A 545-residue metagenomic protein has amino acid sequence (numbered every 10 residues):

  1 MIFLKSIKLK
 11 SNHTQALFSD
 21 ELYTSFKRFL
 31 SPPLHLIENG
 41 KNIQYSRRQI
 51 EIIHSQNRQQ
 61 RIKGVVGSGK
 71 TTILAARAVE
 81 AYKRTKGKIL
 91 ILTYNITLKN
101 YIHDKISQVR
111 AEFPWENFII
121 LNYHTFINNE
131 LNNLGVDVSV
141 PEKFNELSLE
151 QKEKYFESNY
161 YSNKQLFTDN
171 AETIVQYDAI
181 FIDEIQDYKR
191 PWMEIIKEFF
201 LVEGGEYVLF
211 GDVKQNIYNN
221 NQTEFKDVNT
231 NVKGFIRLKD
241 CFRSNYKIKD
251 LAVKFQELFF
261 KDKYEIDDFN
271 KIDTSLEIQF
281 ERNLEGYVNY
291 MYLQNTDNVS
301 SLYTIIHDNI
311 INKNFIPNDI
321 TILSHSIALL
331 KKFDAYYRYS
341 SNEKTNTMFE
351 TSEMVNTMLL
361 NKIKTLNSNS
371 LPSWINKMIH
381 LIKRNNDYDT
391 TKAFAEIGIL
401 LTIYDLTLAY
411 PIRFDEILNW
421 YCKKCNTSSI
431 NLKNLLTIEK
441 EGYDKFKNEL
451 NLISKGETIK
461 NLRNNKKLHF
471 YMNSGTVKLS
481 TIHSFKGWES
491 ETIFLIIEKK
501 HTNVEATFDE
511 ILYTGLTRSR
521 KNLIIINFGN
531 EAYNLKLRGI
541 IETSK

Functional and structural regions predicted by a protein language model:
M1-E21: Accessory nucleic-acid engagement/destabilization modules that flank
S6-S11, V136-V138, E531: N-terminal leader/presequence-like segments
F18-R28, P33-R58, I73: N-terminal pre-P-loop "Q-motif" helix
N42, R47, R58-N129, A179 (+4 more regions): Conserved helicase motor core of SF1/SF2 NTP-dependent helicases
I53-Q56, I174, G487: A short, aliphatic-rich alpha-helical micro-motif
L131-A179, E184, Y188-E198, V477-S484: Conserved RecA-like ASCE ATPase "motif II neighborhood" in helicase/translocase motors
E439: Active-site cores that bind ATP or allylic diphosphates and position pyrophosphate for catalysis
